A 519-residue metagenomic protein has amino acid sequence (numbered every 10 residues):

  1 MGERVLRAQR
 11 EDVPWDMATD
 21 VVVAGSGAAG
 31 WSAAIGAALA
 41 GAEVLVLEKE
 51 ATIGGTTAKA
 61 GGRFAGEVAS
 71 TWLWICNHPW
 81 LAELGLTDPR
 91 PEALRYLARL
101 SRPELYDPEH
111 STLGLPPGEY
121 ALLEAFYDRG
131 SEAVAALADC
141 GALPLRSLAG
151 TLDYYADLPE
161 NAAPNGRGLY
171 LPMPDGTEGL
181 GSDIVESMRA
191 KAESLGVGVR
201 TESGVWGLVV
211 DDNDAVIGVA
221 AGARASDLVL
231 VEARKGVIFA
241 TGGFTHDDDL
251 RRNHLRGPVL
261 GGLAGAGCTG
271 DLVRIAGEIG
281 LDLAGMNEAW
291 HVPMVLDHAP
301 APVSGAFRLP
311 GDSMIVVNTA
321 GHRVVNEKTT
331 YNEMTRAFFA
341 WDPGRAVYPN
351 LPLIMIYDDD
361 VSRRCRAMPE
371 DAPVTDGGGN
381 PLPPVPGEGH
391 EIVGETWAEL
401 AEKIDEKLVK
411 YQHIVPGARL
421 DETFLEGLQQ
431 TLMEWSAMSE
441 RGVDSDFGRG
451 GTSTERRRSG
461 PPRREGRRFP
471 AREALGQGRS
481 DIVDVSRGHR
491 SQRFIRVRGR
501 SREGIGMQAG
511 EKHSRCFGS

Functional and structural regions predicted by a protein language model:
M1-V21, L39: Extreme N-terminal leader/targeting segments of oxidoreductases
V21-V46: N-terminal Rossmann-like FAD-binding beta1-loop-alpha1 element of flavoenzymes
L39-F64: Glycine-rich FAD pyrophosphate-binding loop
A60-R99: N-terminal glycine-rich dinucleotide-binding loop that anchors FAD/FMN and/or NAD(P) in oxidoreductases
L113-D227, D248-D249, L296, L432 (+2 more regions): Conserved redox-cofactor binding core of oxidoreductases
G207, G417-S519: A glycine-rich dinucleotide-binding beta-alpha-beta segment and adjacent secondary-structure elements that constitute
R224-A299, V303: Glycine-rich loop(s) and the adjacent beta-strand/alpha-helix scaffold that form part
V273, D282-P416, T423: An anion/pyrophosphate-binding glycine-rich loop and adjacent beta-alpha core in soluble alpha-beta enzymes
